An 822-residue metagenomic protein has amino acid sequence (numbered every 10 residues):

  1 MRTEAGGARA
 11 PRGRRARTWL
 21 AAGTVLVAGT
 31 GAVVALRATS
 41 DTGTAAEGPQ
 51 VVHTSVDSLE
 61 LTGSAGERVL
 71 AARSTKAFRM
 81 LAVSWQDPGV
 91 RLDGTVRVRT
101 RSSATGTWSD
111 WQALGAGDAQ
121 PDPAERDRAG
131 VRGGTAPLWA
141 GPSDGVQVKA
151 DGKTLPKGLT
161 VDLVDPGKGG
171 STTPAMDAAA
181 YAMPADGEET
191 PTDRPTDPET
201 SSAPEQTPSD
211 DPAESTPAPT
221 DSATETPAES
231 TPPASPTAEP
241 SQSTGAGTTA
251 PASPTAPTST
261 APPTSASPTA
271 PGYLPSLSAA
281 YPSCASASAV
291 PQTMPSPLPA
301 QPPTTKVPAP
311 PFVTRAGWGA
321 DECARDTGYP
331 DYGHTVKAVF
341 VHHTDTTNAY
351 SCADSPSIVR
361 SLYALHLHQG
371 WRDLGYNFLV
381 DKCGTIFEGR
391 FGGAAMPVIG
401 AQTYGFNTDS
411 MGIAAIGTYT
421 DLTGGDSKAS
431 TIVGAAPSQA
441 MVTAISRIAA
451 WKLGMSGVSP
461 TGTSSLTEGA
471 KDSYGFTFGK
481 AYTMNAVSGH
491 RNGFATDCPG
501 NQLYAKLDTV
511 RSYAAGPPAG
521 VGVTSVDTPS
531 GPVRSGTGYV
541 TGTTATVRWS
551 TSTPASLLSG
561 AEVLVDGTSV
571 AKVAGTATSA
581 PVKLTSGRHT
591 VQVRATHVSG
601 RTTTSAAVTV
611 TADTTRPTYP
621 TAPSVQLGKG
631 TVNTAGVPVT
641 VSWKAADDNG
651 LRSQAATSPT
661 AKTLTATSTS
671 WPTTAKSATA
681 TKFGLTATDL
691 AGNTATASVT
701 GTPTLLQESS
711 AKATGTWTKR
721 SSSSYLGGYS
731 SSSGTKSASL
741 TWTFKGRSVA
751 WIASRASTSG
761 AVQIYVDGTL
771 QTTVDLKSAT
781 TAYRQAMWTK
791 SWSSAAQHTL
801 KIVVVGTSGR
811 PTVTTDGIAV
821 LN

Functional and structural regions predicted by a protein language model:
M1-S40: Secretory targeting and sorting signals
R2-R17, L163-P251, A256-F340, K382-G393 (+2 more regions): Basic/polar, cationic surfaces and motifs that engage anionic cell-wall and phosphate/carboxylate ligands
A45-S143, D151-G152, D165, T596-V598 (+4 more regions): Glycan-recognition surfaces in beta-rich domains, encompassing non-catalytic CBMs and lectin-like receptor-binding
L92-G94, T553-V565, A646-T660, S754-I764: Solvent-exposed loop/turn segments flanking beta-strands in beta-repeat/beta-sandwich domains
G141-P174: Ser/Thr/Pro-rich, low-complexity mucin-like regions that serve as glycosylated stalks/linkers or repetitive adhesive
G328-P397, S464-T467, G479-G489, G728-S737 (+2 more regions): Secreted/periplasmic proteins that engage bacterial cell-wall peptidoglycan
T546-P554, V639-D648: Conserved aromatic anchor
S569-T576, T660-S668: Short beta-strand segments within Ig-like beta-sandwich modules, predominantly Fibronectin type-III
